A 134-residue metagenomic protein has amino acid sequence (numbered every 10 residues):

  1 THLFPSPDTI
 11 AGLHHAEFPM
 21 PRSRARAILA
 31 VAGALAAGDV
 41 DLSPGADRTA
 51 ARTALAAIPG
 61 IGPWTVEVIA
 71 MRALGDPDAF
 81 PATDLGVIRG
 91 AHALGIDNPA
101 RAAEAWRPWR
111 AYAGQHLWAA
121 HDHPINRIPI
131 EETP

Functional and structural regions predicted by a protein language model:
T1-P134: HhH-family (HhH-GPD) DNA N-glycosylase catalytic core used in base-excision repair
